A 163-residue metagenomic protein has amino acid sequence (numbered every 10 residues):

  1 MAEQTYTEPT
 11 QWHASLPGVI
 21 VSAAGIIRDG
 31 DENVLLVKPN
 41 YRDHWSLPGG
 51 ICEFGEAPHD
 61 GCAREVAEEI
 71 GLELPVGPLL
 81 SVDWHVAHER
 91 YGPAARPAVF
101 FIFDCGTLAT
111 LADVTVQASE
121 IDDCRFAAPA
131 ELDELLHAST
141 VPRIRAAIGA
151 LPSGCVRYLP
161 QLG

Functional and structural regions predicted by a protein language model:
M1-A24: Acidic, metal-coordinating catalytic segment for phosphate/diphosphate chemistry, firing primarily on the Nudix
V19, D43, P97-V99: Residue-level preference for beta-strand/loop junctions
A24, N33, D123: Conserved beta-strand and immediately adjacent loop positions that scaffold enzyme active sites
D29-E68: Conserved Nudix-box catalytic region and its N-terminal flanking loop in Nudix hydrolases and closely related
G30, L79-V82: Residue-level recognition of beta-strand microenvironments
C52-P75, V86-T140, L162: Unchanged
I144-G163: Charged phosphate-binding loop/patch that engages nucleotide di/tri-phosphates or the phosphate backbone of nucleic
